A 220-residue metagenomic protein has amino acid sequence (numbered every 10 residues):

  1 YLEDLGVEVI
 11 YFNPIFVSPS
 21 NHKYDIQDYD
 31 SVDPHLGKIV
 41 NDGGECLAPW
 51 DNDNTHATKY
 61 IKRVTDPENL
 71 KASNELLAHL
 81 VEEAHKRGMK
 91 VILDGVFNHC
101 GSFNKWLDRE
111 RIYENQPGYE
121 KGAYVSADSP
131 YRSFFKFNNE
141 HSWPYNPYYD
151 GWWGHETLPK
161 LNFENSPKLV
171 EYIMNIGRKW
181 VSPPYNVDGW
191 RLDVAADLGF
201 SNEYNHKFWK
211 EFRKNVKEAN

Functional and structural regions predicted by a protein language model:
Y1-E8, I15-P184, F208, F212 (+1 more regions): Substrate-binding/active-site clefts of carbohydrate-active enzymes
Y11, I92, R191-D193: Conserved beta-strand positions in the central sheet of alpha/beta enzyme cores
N13, V32, D193-L198: Conserved residues at the C-terminal ends of beta-strands
H99, L198-G199: Catalytic P-loop NTPase motifs of RecA-like helicase/translocase cores
G199-F208: Short glycine/threonine-rich loop-to-helix capping motif typified by GTGT followed within a few residues by an Asp-Pro
